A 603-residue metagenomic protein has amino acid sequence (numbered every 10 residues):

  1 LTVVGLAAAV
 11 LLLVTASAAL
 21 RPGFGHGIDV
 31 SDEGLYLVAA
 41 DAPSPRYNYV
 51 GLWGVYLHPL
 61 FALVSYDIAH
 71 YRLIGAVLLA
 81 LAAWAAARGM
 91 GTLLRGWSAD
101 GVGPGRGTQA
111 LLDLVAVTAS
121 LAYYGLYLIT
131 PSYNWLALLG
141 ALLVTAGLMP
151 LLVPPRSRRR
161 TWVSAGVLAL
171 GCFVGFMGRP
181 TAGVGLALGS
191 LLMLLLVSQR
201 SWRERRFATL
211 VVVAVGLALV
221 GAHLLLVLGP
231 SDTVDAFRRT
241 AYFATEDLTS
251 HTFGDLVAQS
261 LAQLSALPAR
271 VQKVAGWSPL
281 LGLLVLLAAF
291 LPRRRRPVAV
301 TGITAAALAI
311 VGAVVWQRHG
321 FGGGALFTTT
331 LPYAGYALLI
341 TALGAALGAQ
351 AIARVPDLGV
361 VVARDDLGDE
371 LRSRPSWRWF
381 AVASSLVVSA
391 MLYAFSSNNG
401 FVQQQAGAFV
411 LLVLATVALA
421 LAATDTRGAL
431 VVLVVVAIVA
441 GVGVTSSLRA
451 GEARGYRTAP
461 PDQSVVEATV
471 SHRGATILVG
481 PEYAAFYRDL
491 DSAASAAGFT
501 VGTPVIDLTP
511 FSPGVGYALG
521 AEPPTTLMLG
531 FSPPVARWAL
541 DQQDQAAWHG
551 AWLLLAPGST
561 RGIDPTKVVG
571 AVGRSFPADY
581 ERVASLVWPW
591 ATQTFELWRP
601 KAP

Functional and structural regions predicted by a protein language model:
S17-L37, P45-L60, S65-A69, P230 (+1 more regions): Extracytoplasmic catalytic/substrate-binding loops of multi-pass membrane glycan-assembly enzymes
L73-R106: Transmembrane-helix motifs of polytopic, lipid-linked glycan transferases
L136-R156, S164, L411: Specific aromatic-rich, kink-prone transmembrane helix
T161-P180, G185-L191, G216-L219, L386-F395: Membrane-interface alpha helices of multi-pass inner-membrane proteins
G185-G221, L291-R294, A422: Perimembrane helix-loop-helix junctions
A208-R293, A309-R318: Membrane-lumen/periplasm interface segments of specific transmembrane helices in polyprenyl phosphate-linked
V444-P533, A551-G562, L586-A591: Short periplasmic/luminal acceptor-recognition loop of GT-C membrane glycosyltransferases, typified by
A551-P603: Aromatic/acidic, Gly/Pro-rich catalytic loop(s) in extracytoplasmic/lumenal soluble domains of multi-pass membrane
